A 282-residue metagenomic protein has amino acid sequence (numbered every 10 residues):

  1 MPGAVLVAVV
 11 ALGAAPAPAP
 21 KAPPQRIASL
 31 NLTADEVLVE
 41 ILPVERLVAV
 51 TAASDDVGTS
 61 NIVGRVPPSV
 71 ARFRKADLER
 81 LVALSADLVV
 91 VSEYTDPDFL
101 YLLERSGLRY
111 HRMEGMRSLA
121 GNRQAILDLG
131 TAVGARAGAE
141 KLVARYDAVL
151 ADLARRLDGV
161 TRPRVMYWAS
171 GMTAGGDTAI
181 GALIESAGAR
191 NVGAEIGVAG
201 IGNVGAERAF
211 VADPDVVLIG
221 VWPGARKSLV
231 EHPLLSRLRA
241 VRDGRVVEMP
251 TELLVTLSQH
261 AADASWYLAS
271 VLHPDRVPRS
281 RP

Functional and structural regions predicted by a protein language model:
A4-P23: Bacterial Sec-dependent signal peptides at the C-terminal "C-region" and cleavage site
Q25-E40, A137-G188, L254, R281: Basic- and aromatic-lined ligand-binding clefts that recognize polyanionic substrates
Q25-R26, G121-T131, E140, G220-P282: Structured C-terminal subdomain patch of bacterial secreted/periplasmic proteins
R26-Y94, D98-F99, A189-V192: A short, structured surface patch at a secondary-structure boundary
V50-T51, V90-E93, R112-R117, M166-D177 (+2 more regions): Short beta-strand->loop
T51, A179-I201, V247-E248: His/Asp/Glu-enriched short active-site or ligand-binding loop at hydrolase and phosphoryl-transfer sites
S69-E79, M116, G197-A206: Short helix-initiation/N-cap motifs at beta->coil->alpha
L78-S85, S106, N203-D213: Short helices/loops that flank or line small-molecule/ion binding pockets
